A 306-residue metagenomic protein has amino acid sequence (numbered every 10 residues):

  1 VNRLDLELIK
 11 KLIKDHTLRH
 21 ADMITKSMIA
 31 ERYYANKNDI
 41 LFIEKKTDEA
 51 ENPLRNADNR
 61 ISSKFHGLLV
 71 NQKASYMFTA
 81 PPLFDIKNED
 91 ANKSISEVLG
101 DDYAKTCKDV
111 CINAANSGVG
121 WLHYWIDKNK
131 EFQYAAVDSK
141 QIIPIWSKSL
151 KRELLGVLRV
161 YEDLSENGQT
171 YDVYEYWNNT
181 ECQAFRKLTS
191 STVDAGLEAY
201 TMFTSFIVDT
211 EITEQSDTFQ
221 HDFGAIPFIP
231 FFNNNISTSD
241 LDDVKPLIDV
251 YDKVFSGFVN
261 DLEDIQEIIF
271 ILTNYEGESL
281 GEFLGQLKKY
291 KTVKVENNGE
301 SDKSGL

Functional and structural regions predicted by a protein language model:
V1, I9-I13, A21-I24, I29 (+8 more regions): Extended hydrophobic/Leu-rich segments
V1-I142, S149-R152: Extended, helix-rich architectural segments
V1-K37, L197-D242, Y251: N-terminal start-of-domain structural block
N2, M28, N36, K45 (+8 more regions): Exposed, low-complexity/repetitive linear segments and helix-based recognition motifs, biased toward charged/polar
E7-K10, K14, D39-L54, N88 (+3 more regions): Short charge-dense sequence patches
C111, N116-S117, W121-I236: Extended, regular secondary-structure scaffolds
F206-L306: Extended, charged amphipathic alpha-helical segments
